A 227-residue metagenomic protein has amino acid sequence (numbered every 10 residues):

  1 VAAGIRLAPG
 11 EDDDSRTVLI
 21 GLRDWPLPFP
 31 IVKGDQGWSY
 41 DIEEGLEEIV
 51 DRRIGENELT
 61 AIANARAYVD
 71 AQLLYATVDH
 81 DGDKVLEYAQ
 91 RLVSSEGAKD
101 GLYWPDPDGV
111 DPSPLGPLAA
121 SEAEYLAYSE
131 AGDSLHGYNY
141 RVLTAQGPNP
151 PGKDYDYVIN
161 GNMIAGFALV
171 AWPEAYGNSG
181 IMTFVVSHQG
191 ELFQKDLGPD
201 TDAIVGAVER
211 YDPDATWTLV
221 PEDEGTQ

Functional and structural regions predicted by a protein language model:
V1-P26, S129, D133-S134, R141 (+2 more regions): Surface-exposed, charged secondary-structure patches
R6, P28-P30, T183: Short, surface-exposed charged micro-motifs
P9-E11, K33, V186: Generic beta-strand structural signal
R16-L19, R23-N57, E191-K195: Short beta-strand edge/turn micro-motifs at domain boundaries
G21-D24, I54-A65, N160, I164 (+1 more regions): Solvent-exposed, acidic/flexible segments
L46-S95: Conserved hydrophobic/amphipathic alpha-helical signal-anchor segments
K84, A89-G152: Acidic, glycine-rich loop-and-strand cores that form catalytic or ligand-binding grooves in diverse globular domains
A165-E222, Q227: C-terminal soluble interaction/assembly domains
